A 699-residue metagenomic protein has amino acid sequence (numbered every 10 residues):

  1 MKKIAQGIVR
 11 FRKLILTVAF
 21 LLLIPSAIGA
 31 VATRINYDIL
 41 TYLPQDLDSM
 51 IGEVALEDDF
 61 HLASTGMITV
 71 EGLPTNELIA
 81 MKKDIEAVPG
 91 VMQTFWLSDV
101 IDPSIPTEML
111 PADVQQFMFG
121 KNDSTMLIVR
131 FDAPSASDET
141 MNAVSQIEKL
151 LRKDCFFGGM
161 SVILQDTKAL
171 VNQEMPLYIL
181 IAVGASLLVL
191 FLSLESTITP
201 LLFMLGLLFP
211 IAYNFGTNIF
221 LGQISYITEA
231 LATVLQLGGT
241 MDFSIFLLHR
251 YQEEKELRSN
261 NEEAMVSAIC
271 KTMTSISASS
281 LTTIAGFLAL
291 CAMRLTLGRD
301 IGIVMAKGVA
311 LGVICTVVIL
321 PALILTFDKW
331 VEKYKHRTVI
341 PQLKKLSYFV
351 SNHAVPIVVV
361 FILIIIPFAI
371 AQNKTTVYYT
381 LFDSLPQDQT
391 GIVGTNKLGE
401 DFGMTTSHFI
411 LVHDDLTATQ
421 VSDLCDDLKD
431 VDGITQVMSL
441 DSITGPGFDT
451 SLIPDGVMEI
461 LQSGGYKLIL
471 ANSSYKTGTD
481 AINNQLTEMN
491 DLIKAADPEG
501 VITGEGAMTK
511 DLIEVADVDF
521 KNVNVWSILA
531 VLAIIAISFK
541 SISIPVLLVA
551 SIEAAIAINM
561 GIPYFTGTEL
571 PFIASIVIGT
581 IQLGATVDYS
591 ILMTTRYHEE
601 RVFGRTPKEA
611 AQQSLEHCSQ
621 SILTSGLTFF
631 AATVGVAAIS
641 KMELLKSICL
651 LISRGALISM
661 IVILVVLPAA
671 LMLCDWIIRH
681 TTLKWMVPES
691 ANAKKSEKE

Functional and structural regions predicted by a protein language model:
M1-I35, T41, V91, S135-Y379 (+1 more regions): Membrane-embedded transmembrane helical bundles of large multi-pass transporters/channels
Q45-L164, T376-I544, A550-E569: Structured non-transmembrane domains adjacent to transmembrane bundles in polytopic membrane proteins
